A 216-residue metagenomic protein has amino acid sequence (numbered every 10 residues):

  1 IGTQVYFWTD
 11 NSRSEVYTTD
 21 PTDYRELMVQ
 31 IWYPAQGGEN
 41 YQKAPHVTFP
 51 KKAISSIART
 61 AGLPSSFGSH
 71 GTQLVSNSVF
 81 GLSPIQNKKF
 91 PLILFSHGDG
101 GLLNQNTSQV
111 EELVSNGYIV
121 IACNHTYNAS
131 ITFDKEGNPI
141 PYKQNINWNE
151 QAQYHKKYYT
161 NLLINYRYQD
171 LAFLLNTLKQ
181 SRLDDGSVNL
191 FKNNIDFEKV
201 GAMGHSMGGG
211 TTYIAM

Functional and structural regions predicted by a protein language model:
I1-I93: Domain-level recognition of soluble alpha/beta enzyme cores, biased toward histidine phosphatases/phosphomutases
T22-Y24, I85-K89, V114, N194-D196 (+1 more regions): Extracellular/periplasmic catalytic domains that process cell-envelope and extracellular macromolecules
L27, T107, E111, A172 (+1 more regions): Short, hydrophobic alpha-helix immediately C-terminal to the catalytic nucleophile
I31, L113, L171, V200: Divalent metal-coordination and catalytic microenvironments
L74-F90, L94-F133: Short substrate-entry loop that stabilizes the transition state in hydrolases
G98, M203-G208, T212: Gly/Ala-rich beta-loop-alpha elbow adjacent to hydrolase catalytic centers
Y127-E198: Alpha/beta-hydrolase active-site loop
K179, G209-M216: Short glycine-enriched nucleophile-adjacent loop and the immediately C-terminal alpha-helix near the catalytic center
